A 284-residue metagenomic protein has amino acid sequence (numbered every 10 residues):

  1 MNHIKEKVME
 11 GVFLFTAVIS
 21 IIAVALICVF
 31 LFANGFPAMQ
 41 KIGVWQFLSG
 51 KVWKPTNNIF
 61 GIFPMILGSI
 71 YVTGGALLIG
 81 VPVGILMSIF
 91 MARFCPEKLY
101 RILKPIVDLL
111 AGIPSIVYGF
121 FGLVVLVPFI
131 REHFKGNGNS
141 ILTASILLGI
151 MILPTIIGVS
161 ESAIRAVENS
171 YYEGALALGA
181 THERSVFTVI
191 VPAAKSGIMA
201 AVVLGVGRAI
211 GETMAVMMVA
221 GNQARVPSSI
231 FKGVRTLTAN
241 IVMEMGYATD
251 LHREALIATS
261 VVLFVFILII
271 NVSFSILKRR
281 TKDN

Functional and structural regions predicted by a protein language model:
N2, G75-V107, P128, S275-R279: Transmembrane-helix boundary motif in ABC transporter permease subunits
I4-K7, G11, A33-A76, P96-E97 (+1 more regions): Periplasmic/extracellular loop-to-transmembrane helix junction in inner-membrane transport proteins
I59-T73, R131-T155: Loop-to-helix entry region at the N-terminal start of transmembrane alpha-helices in multi-pass membrane transporters
D108-L148: Generic hydrophobic transmembrane alpha-helix motif, especially the helices
P114, L178-G179, P192: Glycine/proline-centered hinge or cleavage motifs at structural transition points of membrane proteins
V159-S160, H182-M218: Transmembrane alpha-helices
E161-R165, N169, L176, M243-N284: C-terminal transmembrane helix and the adjacent membrane-cytosol boundary/short C-terminal tail of inner/organellar
V216-L263: Interhelical loop and adjacent transmembrane-helix boundary motif in polytopic membrane transport permeases
